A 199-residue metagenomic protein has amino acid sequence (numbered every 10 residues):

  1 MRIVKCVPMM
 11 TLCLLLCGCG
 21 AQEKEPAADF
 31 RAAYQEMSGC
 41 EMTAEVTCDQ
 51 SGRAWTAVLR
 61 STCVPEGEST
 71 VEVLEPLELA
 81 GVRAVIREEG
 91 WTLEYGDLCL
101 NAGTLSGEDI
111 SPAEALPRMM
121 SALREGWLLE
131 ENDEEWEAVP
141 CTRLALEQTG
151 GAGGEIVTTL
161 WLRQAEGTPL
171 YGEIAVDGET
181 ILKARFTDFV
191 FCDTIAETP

Functional and structural regions predicted by a protein language model:
M1-C17: Sec-dependent bacterial lipoprotein signal peptides
C13-E68, E78, D193-P199: N-terminal leader/targeting segments and the immediate start of mature chains
A28, A54-R60, E78-V82, S121-E134 (+1 more regions): Short small/polar-residue motifs
Q35, A44-C48, L93-G151: Flexible, processing/modification-adjacent segments and terminal tails in exported/periplasmic/extracellular proteins
E41-A44, A84-E88, E173-I174, A184-D188: Extended beta-sheet lipid-handling architectures
S51-A54, P76-A80, A152-G153, E179-I181: Solvent-exposed loop/turn segments connecting transmembrane beta-strands in outer-membrane beta-barrel proteins
R60-A115, L182: An acidic-aromatic
L129-P199: Gly/Pro-enriched, hydrophobic low-complexity segments that function as extracytoplasmic propeptides/linkers
